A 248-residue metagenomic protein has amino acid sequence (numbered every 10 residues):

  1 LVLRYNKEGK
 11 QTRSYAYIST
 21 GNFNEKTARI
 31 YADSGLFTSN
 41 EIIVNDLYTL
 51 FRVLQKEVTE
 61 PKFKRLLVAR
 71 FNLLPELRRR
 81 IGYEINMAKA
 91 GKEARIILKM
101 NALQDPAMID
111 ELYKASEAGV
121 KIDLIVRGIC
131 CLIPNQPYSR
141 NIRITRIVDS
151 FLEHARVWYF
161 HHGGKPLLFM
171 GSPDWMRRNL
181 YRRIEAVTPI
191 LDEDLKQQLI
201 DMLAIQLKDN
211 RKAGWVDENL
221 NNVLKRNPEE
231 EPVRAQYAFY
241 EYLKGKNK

Functional and structural regions predicted by a protein language model:
L1-T27, F37, I42-V44, R70-K248: PLD/PLD-like phosphodiesterase catalytic module centered on the HKD motif
R29, I42-E60: Prokaryote-biased recognition of long, low-complexity C-terminal linker/tail segments that are poorly structured
E57-L66, G91-E93: Gly-rich Lys/Arg/Thr-decorated short loops/hinges at beta-loop-alpha junctions or inter-strand turns that position
